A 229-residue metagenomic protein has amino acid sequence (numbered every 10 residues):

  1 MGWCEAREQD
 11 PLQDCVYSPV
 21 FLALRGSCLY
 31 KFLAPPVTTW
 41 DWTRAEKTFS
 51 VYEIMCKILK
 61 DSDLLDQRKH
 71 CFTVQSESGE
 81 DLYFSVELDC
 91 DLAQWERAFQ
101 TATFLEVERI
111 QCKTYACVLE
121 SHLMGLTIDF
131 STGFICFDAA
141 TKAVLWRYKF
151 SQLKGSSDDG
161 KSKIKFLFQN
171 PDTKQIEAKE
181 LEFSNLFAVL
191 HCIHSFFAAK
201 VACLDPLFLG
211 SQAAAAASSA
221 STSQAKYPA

Functional and structural regions predicted by a protein language model:
M1-I58, R68-A229: N-terminal recruitment modules of adaptor/scaffold proteins
